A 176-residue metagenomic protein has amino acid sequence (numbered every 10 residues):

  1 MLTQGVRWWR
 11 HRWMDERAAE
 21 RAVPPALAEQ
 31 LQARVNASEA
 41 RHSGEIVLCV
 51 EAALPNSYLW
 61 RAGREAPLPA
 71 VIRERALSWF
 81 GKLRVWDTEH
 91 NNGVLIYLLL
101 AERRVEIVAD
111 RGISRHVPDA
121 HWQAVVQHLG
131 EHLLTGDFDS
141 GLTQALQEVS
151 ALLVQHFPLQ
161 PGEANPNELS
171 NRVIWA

Functional and structural regions predicted by a protein language model:
L2-P166: Divalent-cation
L169: Short clusters of hydrophobic/aromatic residues that line enzyme substrate/ligand-binding pockets
R172-A176: Short, low-complexity, polybasic intrinsically disordered segments
